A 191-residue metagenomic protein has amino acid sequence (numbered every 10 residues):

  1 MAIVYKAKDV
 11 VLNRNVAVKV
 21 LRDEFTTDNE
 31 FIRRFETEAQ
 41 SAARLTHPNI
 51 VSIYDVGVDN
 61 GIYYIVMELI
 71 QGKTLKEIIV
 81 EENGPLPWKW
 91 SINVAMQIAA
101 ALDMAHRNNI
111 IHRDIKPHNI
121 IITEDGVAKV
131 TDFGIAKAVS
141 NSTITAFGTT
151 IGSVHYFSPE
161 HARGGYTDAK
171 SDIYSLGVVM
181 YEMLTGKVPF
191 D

Functional and structural regions predicted by a protein language model:
R22-R44: AlphaC helix of the eukaryotic protein kinase fold
V56: Activation-segment/catalytic-loop signature of the eukaryotic protein kinase fold
N60-T74, I78, E82: Conserved short submotifs of the Hanks-type protein kinase catalytic core that shape the nucleotide-binding pocket
V94-A95: Activation segment signature within eukaryotic-like protein kinase domains
I98-I110: Protein kinase catalytic-loop region centered on the HRD/HxD motif
T185-P189: Structural helix C-cap motif within protein kinase domains
